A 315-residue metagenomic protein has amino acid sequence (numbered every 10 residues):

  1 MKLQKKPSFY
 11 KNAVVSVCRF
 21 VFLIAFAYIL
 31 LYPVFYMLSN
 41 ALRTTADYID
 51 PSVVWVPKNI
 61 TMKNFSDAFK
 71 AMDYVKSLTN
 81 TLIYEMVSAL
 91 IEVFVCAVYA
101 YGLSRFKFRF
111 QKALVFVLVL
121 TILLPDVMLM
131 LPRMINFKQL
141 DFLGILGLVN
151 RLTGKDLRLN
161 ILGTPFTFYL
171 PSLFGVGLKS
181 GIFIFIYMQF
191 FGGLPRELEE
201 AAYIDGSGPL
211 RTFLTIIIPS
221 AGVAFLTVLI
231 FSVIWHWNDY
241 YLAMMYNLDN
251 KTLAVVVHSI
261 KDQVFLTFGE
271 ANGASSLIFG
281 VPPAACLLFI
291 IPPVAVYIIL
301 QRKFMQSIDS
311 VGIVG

Functional and structural regions predicted by a protein language model:
M1-K5: N-terminal Lys/Arg-rich, disordered targeting/topogenic segments
K6-G315: A structural signal for multi-pass alpha-helical bundles of membrane permease subunits that mediate small-molecule
